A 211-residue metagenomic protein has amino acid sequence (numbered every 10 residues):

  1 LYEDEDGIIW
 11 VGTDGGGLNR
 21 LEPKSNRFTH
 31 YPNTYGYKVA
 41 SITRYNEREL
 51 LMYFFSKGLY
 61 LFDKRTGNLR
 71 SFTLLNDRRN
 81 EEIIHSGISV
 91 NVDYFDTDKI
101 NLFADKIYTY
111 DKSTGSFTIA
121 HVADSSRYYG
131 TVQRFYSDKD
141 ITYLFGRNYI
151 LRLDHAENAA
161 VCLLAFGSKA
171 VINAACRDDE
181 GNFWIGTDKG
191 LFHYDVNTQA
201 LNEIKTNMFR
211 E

Functional and structural regions predicted by a protein language model:
L1-E211: Carboxylate-rich, polar loop motifs that coordinate divalent cations or form catalytic acidic clusters
